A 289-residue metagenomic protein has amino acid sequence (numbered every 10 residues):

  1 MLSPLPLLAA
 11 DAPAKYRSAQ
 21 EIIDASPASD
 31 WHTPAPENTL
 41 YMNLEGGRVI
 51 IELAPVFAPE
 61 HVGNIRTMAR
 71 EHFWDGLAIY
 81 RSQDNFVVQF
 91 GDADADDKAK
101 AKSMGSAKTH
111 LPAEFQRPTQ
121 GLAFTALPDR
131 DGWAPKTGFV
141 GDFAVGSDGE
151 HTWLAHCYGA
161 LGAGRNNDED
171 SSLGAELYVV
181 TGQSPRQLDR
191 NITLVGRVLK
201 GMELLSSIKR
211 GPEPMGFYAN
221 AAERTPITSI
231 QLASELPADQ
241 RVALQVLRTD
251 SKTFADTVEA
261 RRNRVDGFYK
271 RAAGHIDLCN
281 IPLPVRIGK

Functional and structural regions predicted by a protein language model:
M1-P6: Bacterial N-terminal signal peptides
L7-K289: Cyclophilin-like peptidyl-prolyl cis-trans isomerases
